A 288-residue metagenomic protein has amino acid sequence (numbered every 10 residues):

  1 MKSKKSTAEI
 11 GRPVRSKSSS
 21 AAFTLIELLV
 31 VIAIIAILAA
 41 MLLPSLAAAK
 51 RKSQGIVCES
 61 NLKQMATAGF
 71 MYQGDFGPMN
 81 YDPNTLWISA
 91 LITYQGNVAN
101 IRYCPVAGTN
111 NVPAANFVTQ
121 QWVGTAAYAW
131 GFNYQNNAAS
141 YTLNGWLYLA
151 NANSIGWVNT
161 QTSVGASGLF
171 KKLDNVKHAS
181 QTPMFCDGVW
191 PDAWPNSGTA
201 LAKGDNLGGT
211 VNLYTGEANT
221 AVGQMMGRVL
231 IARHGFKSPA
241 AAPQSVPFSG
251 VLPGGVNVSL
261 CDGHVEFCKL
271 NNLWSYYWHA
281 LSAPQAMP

Functional and structural regions predicted by a protein language model:
M1-L25: N-terminal leader/signal peptides at the extreme start of proteins
T7-R12, A47, P78, G223: Coiled-coil-like amphipathic alpha-helices with heptad-repeat character
S19, S53, P253-G254: Alpha-helical hydrophobic/aromatic positions enriched in membrane-embedded helices and signal peptides
S19-K50: N-terminal single-pass transmembrane signal-anchor helix
A22, S53, N272-W274: Alpha/beta-hydrolase active-site loop signature
M41, K50-N61: Juxtamembrane interface helices immediately C-terminal to a transmembrane segment
C58-P288: Short, well-structured segments within or immediately adjacent to enzyme catalytic domains that line ligand-binding
